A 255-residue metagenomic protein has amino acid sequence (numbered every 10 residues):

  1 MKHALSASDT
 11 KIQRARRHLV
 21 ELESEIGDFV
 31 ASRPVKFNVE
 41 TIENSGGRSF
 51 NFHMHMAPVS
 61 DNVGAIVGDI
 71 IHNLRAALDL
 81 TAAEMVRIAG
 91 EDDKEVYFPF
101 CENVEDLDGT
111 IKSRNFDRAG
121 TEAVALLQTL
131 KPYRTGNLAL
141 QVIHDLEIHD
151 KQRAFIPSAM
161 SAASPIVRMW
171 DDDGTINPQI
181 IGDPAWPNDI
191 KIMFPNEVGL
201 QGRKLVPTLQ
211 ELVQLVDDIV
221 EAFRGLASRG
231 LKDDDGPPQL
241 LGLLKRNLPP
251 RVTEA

Functional and structural regions predicted by a protein language model:
M1-A255: Acidic, Ser/Thr/Gly/Pro-rich intrinsically disordered interaction regions
